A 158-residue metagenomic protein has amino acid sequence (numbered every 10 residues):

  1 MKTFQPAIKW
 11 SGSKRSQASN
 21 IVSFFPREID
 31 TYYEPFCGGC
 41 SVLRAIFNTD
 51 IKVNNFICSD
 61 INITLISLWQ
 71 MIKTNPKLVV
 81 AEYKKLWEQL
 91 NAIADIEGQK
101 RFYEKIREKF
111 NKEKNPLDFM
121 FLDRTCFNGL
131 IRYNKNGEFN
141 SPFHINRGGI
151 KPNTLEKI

Functional and structural regions predicted by a protein language model:
M1-C37, S41-A45: S-adenosyl-L-methionine
T49, N54-I158: Class I S-adenosyl-L-methionine-dependent methyltransferase module
